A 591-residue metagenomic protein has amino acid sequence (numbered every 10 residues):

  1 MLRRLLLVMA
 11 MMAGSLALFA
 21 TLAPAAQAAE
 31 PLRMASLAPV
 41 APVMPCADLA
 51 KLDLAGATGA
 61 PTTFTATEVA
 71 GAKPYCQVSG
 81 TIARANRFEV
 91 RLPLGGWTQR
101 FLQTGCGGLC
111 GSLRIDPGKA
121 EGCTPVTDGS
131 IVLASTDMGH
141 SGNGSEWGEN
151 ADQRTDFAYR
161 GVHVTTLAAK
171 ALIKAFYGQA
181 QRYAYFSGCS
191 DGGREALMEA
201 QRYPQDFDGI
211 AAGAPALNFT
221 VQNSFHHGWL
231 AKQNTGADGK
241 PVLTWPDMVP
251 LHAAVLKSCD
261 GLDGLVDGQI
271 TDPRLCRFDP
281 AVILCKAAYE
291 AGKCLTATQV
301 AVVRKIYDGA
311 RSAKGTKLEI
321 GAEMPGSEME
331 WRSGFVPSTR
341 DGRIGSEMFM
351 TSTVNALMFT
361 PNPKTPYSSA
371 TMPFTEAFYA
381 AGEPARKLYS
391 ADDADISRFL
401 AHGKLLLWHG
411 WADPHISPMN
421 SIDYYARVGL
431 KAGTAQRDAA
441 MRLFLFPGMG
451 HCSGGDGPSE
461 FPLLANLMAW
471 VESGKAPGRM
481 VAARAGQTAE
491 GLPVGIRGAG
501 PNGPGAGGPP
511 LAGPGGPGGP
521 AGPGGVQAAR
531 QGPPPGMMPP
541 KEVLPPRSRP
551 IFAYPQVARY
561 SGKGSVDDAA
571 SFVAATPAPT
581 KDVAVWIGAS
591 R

Functional and structural regions predicted by a protein language model:
V8-T21: Bacterial N-terminal signal peptides
A28-R100, T104, S112-E121, H252 (+5 more regions): Catalytic-loop region of hydrolases
G107-G178, S224-F225, K232, P366-L388 (+1 more regions): Cap/lid segment of the alpha/beta-hydrolase catalytic domain
Q179-S190: Alpha/beta-hydrolase fold nucleophile elbow
C189-M198: Glycine-rich nucleophile elbow surrounding the catalytic serine of serine-hydrolase chemistry
M198-A200, Q205-R311, L445, S459 (+1 more regions): A catalytic-pocket lid/entrance helix-loop region that shapes and gates access to the active site across common
L407-H409: Short beta-strand/loop motif that positions the catalytic acidic residue of the alpha/beta-hydrolase fold
A440-G454, Q487-T488: Histidine-bearing beta->alpha loop at or near hydrolase active sites
